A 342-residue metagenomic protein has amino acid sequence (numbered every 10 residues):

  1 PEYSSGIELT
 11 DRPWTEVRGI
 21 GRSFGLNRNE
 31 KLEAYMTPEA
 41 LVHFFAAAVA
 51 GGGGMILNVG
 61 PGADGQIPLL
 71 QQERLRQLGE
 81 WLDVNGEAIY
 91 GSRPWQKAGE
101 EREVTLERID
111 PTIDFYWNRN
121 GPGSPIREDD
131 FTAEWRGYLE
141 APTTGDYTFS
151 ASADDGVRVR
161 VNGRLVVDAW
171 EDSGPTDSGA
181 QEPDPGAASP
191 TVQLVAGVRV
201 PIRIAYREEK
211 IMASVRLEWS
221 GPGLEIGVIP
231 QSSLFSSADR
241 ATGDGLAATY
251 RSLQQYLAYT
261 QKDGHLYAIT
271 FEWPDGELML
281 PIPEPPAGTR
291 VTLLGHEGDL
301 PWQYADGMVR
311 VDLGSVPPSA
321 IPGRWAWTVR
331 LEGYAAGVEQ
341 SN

Functional and structural regions predicted by a protein language model:
P1-T105, A241-N342: Mature catalytic domains of secreted/periplasmic carbohydrate-active enzymes
E100, V104-R251: Acidic/polar, compositionally biased interaction segments
